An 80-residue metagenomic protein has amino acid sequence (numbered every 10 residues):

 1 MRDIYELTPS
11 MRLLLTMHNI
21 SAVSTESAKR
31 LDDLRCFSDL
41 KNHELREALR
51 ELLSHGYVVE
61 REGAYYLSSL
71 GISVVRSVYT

Functional and structural regions predicted by a protein language model:
M1-V23: Short alpha-helical segments that sit at the start of domains
V23-F37: Short acidic, hydrophobic short linear motifs in intrinsically disordered regions
D39-S54: Short amphipathic alpha-helical interaction segments
L53-G63: A short, conserved structural fragment
S54, G71-I72: Short Asp/Glu-rich motifs
A64-S69: Minor-groove-contacting beta-hairpin "wing" of winged helix-turn-helix DNA-binding domains
I72-T80: Short, amphipathic alpha-helical interaction segments positioned at domain boundaries
